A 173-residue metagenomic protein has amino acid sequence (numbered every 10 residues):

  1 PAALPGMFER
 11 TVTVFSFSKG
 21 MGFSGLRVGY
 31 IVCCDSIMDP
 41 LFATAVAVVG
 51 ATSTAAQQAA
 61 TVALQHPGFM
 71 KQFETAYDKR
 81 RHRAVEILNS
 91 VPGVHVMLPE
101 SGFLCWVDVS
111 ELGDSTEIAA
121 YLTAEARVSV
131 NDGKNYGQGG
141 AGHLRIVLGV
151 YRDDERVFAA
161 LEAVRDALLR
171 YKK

Functional and structural regions predicted by a protein language model:
L4, F8, V91, E125: Acidic-histidine catalytic/liganding microenvironments
G6-D78, I87: Conserved core segment of the aminotransferase class I/II
C34-D35, Q65, D108-S110, G149-Y151: Residue-level recognition of strand-loop junctions within catalytic nucleotide-signaling folds
Q57, T61, A76-V85, V96-V109 (+1 more regions): Conserved glycine-rich beta-strand-loop-beta hairpin in the small C-terminal domain of fold type I
P92-V96, S129-K134: A short linear hydrophobic-aromatic micro-motif
Y121-S129, Y136-K173: PLP-dependent enzyme catalytic core of the Aspartate aminotransferase-like
